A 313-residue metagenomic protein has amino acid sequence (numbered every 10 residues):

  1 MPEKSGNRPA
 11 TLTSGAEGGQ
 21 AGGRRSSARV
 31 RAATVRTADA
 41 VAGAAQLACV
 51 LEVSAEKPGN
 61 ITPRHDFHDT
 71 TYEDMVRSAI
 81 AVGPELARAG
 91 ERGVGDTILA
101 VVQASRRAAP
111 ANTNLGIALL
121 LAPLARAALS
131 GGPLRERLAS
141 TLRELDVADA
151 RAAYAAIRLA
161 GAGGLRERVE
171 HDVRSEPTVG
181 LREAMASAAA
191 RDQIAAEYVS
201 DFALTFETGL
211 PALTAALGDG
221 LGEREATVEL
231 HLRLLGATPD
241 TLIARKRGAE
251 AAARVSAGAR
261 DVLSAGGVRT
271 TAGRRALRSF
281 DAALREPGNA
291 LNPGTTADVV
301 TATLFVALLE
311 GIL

Functional and structural regions predicted by a protein language model:
P2-E3, R25-R92, A128-G288, E310-L313: Phosphate-rich cofactor/ligand-interacting catalytic cores and adjacent structured alpha/beta frameworks
E85-L134: Long, hydrophobic/aromatic-enriched structural stretches that serve as scaffold segments
T97, G116-L120, A153, G222-L230 (+2 more regions): Residue-level detector of well-ordered alpha-helical segments, enriched for hydrophobic/aromatic packing positions
A109-P123, N289-F305: Conserved phosphate/anionic-ligand binding catalytic regions in large, soluble enzymes, centered on
